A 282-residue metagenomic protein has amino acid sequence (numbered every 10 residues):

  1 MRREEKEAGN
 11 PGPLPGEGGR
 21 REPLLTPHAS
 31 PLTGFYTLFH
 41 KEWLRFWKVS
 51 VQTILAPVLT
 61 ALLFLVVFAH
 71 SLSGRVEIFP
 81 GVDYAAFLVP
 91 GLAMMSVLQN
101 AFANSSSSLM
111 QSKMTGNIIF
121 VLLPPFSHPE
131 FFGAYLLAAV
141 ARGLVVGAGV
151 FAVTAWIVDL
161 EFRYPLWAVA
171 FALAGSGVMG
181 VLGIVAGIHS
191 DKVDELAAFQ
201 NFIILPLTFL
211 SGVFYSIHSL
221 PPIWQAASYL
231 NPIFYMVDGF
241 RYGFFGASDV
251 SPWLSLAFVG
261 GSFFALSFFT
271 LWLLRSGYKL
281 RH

Functional and structural regions predicted by a protein language model:
M1-S30: Intrinsic disorder/low-complexity segments
P23-L166, A170-H282: Hydrophobic transmembrane alpha-helices and immediately adjacent juxtamembrane helices of multi-pass inner-membrane
